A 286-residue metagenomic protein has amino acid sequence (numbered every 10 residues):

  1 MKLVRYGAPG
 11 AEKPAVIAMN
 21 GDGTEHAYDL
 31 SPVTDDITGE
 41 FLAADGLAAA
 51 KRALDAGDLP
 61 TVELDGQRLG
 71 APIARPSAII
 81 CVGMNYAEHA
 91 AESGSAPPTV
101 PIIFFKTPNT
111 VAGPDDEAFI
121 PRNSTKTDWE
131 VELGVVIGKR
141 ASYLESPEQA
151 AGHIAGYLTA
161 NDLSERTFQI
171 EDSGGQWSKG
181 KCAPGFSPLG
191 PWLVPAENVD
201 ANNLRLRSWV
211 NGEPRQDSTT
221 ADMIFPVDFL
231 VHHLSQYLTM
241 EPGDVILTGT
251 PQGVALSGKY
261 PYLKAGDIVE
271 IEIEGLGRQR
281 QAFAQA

Functional and structural regions predicted by a protein language model:
M1-P101, I268-E272: N-terminal non-catalytic cap/leader segment that marks the start of a structured domain
R5-G10, V62, R68, H89 (+2 more regions): Catalytic-pocket segment enriched in acidic/His residues
T61-R68, A87-H89, P97-P98, A112-N123 (+2 more regions): Short acidic (Asp/Glu) patches
A74, C81, D128-E130, E241 (+1 more regions): Residue-level recognition of short, solvent-exposed, well-ordered loop/turn junctions that link secondary-structure
P97-P114, T127-W129, A265-G275: Structural signature of FAD isoalloxazine-binding scaffolds in flavoprotein oxidoreductases
I102-P121, A141-S142, G185-W192, P251-A255 (+1 more regions): Short catalytic-site patches enriched in acidic/histidine residues that coordinate or position cofactors/metals
N109, G113-R166: Non-heme Fe(II) oxygenase catalytic core, chiefly the N-lobe of the double-stranded beta-helix
